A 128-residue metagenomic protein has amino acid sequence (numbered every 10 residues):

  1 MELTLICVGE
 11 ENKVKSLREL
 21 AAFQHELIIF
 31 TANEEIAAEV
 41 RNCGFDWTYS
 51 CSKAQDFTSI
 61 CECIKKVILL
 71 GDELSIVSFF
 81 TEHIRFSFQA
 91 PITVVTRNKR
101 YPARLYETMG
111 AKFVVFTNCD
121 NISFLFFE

Functional and structural regions predicted by a protein language model:
M1-E128: Cytosolic regulatory regions of ion transport systems
